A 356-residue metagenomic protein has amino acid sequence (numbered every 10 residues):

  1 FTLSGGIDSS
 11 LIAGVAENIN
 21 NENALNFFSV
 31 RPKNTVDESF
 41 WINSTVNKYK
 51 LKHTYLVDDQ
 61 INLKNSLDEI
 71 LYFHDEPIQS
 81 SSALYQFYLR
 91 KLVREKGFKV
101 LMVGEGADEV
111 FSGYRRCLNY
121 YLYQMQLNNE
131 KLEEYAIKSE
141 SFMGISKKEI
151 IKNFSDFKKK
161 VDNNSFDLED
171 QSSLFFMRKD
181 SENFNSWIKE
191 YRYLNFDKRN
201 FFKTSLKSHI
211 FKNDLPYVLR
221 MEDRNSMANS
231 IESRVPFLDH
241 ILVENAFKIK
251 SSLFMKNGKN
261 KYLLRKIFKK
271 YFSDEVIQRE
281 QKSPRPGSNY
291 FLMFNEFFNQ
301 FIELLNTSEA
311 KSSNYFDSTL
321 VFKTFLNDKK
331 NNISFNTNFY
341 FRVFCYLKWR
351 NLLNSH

Functional and structural regions predicted by a protein language model:
F1-I188, R224-Y271, S334, F339 (+1 more regions): ATP-dependent adenylate-handling active sites, centered on carboxylate activation for C-N bond formation
A13, Q86-K91, R279-P286, Y290 (+1 more regions): N-terminal glutamine amidotransferase
D59-S66, I188-E190, L215-L219, I241 (+1 more regions): Active-site-adjacent bridging/hinge elements
I70, W187-F201, F247, N314-I333: Short amphipathic alpha-helical segments and their helix-coil junctions
I78-Q79, F196-I210, K259, F325-V343 (+1 more regions): Structural motif
L174-S208: Glycine/proline-rich, flexible active-site/cofactor-binding loop segments that harbor closely spaced acidic
H209-R224, A246, C345-L352: Short Ser/Thr-interspersed hydrophobic loop/turn segments at strand-loop and sheet-helix junctions that line or gate
F272-I333: PAPS-dependent sulfotransferase catalytic core
